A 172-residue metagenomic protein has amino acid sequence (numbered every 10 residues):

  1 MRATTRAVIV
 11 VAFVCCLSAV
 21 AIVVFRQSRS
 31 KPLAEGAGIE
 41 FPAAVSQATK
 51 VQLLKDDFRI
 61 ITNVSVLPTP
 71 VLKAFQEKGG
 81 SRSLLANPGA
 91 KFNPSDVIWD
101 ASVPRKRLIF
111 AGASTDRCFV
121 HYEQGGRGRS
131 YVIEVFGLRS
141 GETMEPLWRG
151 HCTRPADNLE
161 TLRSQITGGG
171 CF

Functional and structural regions predicted by a protein language model:
M1-A3: N-terminal secretory signal peptides that target proteins for export/translocation
T5-V10, A21-R117, R149-F172: Flexible low-complexity loop/turn motifs enriched in small/helix-breaking residues
A12-L17: Bacterial N-terminal signal peptides
R117-E123: Short beta-strand elements that form the blades of beta-propeller/WD-repeat-like and other beta-sheet-rich scaffold
Q124-R127, C152-R154: Solvent-exposed loop/turn segments at secondary-structure junctions within structured extracellular/periplasmic domains
G128-E134: Structural motif
V132, E145-W148: Residue-level detector of beta-propeller blades
L138-T143: Short loop/turn segments immediately following beta-strands, especially the blade-tip and inter-blade linker loops
